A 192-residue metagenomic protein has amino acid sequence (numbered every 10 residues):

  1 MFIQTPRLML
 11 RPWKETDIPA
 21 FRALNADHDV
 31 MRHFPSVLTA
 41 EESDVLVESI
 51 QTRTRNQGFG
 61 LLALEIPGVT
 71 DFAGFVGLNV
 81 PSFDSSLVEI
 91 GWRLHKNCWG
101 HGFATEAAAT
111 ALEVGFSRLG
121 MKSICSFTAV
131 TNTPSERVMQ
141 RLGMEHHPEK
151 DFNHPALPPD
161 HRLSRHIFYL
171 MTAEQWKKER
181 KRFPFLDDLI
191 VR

Functional and structural regions predicted by a protein language model:
M1-R32, E65-R192: Acyl-donor (CoA/ACP) binding surface of acyl/acetyltransferases
D29-I50, G60: Conserved GNAT-fold acetyl-CoA-binding loop/helix
S49-T52, H154-P155: Short beta-turn/strand-loop junction motif enriched in small, turn-promoting residues
R53-Q57: Short loop/turn motifs at secondary-structure junctions and domain boundaries
F59-E65: A short glycine-rich, hydrophobically flanked beta-strand micro-motif that places a catalytic Asp/Glu for divalent metal
